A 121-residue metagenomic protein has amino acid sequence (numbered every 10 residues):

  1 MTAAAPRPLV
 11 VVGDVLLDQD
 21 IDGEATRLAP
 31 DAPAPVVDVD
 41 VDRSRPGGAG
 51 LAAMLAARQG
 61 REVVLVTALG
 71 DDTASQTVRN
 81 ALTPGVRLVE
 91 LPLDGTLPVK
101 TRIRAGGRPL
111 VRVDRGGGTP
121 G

Functional and structural regions predicted by a protein language model:
M1-A5: A short acidic-Thr-Gly-centered motif at the start of a beta-strand
P8-L9, L17-G121: Conserved N-terminal subdomain of the carbohydrate kinase-like
D14: Active-site glycine-centered loops adjacent to acidic/histidine catalytic or metal-binding residues that shape
